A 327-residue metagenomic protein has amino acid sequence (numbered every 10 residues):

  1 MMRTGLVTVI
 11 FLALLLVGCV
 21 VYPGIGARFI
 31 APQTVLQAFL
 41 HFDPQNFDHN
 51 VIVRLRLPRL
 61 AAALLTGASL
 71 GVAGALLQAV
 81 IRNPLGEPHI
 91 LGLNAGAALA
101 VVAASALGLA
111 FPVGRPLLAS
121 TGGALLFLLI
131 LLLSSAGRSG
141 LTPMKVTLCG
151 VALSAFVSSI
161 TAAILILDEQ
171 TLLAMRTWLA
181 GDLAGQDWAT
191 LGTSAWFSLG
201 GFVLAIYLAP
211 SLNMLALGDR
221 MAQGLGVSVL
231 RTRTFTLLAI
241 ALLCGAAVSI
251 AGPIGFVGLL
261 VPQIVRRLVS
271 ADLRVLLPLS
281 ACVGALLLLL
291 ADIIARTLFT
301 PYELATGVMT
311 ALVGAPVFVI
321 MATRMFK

Functional and structural regions predicted by a protein language model:
M1-K327: Alpha-helical transmembrane segments in inner-membrane proteins
